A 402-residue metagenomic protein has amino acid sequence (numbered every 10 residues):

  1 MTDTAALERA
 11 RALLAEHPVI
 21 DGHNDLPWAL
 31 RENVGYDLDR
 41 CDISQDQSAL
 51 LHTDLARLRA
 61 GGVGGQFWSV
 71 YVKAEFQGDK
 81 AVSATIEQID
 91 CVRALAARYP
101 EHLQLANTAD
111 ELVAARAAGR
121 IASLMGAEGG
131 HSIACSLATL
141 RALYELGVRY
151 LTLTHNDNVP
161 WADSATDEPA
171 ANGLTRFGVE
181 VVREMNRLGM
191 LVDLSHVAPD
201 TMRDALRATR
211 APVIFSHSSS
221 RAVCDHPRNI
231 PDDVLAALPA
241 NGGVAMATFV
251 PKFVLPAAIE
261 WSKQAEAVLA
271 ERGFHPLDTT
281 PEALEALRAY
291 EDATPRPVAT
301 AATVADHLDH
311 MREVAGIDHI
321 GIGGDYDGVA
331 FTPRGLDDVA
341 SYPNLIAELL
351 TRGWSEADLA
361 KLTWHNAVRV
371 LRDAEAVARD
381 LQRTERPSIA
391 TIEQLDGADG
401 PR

Functional and structural regions predicted by a protein language model:
M1-N172, D225-R402: N-terminal hydrophobic targeting/anchoring segments and the immediately downstream early-domain regions of hydrolases
V19-L26, V197, F215-S219: Histidine-centered catalytic micro-motifs
S136-L140, T201-A211: Distinct, well-ordered alpha-helical segments
Y144-T152, V179-V182, L191-L194, P199: Helix-rich catalytic cores of soluble enzyme domains
A170-F177, D193-T201, I230: Short, contiguous, pocket-lining structural segments that sit at or immediately flank catalytic/ligand-binding sites
A171-R187, A205-F215, L345-E348: Alpha-helix-loop-beta-strand connector modules within alpha/beta enzyme cores
R183-L194, T201, V234-P239, H310: Substrate-binding cleft of carbohydrate-active enzyme catalytic domains
